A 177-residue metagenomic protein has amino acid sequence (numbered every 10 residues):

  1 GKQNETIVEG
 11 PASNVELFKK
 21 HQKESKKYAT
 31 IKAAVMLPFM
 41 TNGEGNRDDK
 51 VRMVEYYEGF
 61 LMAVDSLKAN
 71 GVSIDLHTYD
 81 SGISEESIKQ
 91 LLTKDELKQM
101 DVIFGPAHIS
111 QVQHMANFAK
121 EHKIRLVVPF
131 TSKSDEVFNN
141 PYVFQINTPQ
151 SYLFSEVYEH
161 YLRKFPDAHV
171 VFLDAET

Functional and structural regions predicted by a protein language model:
G1-L37: Pro/Ala/Gly-rich low-complexity, hydrophilic intrinsically disordered segments
L17-Y28, K68, K133-D135, E159-K164: Short boundary motifs at domain starts and secondary-structure transition points
A33-R47: Short glycine-rich His-centered loop
V35, V54, E58-D65, K89-T93 (+4 more regions): Solvent-exposed, polar/charged alpha-helical surfaces in well-ordered, non-transmembrane soluble domains, broadly
E44-E58: Glycine- and acidic-residue-enriched helix-capping/strand-helix junction motifs
A63, L67-D75, V170-A175: Catalytic-site microenvironment of enzymes that process N-acetyl-hexosamine-containing cell-wall polysaccharides
N70-S134: Beta-alpha junction/loop-to-helix N-cap segments that form part of ligand/metal-binding clefts
F104-G105, Q111-T177: Extracytoplasmic ligand/sensor domains, especially the bilobed periplasmic-binding protein
